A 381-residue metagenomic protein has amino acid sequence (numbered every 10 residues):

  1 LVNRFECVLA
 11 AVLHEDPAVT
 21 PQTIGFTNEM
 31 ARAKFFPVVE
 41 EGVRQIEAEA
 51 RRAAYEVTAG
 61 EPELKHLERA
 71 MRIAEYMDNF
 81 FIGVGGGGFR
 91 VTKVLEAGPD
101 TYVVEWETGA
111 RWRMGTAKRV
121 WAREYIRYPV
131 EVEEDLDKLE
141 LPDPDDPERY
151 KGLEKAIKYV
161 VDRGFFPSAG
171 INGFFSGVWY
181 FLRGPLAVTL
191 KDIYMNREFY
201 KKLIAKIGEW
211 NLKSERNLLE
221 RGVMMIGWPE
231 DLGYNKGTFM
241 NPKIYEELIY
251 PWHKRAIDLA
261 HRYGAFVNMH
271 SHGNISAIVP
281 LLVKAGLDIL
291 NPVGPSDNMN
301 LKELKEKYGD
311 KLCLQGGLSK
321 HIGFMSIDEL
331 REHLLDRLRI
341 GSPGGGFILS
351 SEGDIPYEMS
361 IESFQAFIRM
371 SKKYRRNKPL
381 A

Functional and structural regions predicted by a protein language model:
L1-K65, E105, M114-R123, E133-A381: Active-site loop segments of alpha/beta catalytic cores
T27, G85-G88, T108: Short, flexible beta-strand-to-coil junctions
H66-G85, N217-V223: Catalytic domains of carbohydrate-active enzymes, especially glycoside hydrolases
A74, D78, E107-G109, D231: Residue-level detector of functionally special positions within alpha-helical transmembrane segments of multi-pass
G83-V91, D145-P147: Extended, Lys/Arg-enriched charged tracts that mediate electrostatic binding to polyanionic substrates
V84, V94-E96, P295: Short polar/acidic secondary-structure junctions
R90-D100, E105-W106, W112-R113: Aromatic-residue-lined binding/catalytic grooves and analogous aromatic/hydrophobic interfacial grooves in multimeric
